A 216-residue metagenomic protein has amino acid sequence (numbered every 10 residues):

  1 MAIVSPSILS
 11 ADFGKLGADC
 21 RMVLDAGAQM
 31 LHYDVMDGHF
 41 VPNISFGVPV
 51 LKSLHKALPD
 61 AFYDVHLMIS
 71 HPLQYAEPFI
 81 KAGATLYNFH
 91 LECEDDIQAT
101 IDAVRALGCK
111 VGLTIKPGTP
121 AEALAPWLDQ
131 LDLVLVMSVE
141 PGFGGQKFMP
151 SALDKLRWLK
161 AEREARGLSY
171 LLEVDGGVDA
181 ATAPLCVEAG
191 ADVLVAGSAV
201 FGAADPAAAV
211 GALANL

Functional and structural regions predicted by a protein language model:
M1-N88, E94-D96, A103-A106, K110-V111 (+6 more regions): Conserved N-terminal beta1-alpha1 strand-loop-helix module at the mouth
I3, T114, L135-S138, E173 (+1 more regions): Conserved beta-strand segments that form the floor/walls of ligand-binding pockets within enzyme and binding domains
V35, L91, I115-P117, S138-V139 (+2 more regions): Short secondary-structure boundary segments
E140, K147-V193: Active-site/ligand-binding-proximal alpha/beta "capping" segment
A191-A196, F201-G202: Acidic, Mg2+-coordinating phosphoryl-transfer loop and its flanking beta/alpha structural elements, shared across
